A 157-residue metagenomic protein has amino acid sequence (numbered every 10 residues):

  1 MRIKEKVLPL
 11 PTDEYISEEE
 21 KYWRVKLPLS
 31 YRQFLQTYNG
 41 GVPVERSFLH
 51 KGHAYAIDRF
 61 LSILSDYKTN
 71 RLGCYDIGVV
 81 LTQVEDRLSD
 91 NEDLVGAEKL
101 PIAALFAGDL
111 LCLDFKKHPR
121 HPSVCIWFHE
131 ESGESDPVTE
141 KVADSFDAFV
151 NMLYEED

Functional and structural regions predicted by a protein language model:
M1-A107, Y154-D157: A surface-exposed partner-binding patch
R32, D58, L113, D144-D147: Short non-domain terminal segments
L100, L111, V124: A broad, low-specificity signal marking well-ordered, structured residues that form hydrophobic/aromatic
A103-L105, K116, W127-H129: Structured loops at beta-to-helix junctions and adjacent beta-edge loops in soluble globular domains
D109-K117: Broad, structure-driven detector of short, well-ordered beta-strand segments within folded domains
R120-G133: Intrinsically disordered, low-complexity regulatory segments enriched in Ser/Thr/Pro and charged residues
E131-Y154: Compact, glycine/acidic-enriched structural inserts
